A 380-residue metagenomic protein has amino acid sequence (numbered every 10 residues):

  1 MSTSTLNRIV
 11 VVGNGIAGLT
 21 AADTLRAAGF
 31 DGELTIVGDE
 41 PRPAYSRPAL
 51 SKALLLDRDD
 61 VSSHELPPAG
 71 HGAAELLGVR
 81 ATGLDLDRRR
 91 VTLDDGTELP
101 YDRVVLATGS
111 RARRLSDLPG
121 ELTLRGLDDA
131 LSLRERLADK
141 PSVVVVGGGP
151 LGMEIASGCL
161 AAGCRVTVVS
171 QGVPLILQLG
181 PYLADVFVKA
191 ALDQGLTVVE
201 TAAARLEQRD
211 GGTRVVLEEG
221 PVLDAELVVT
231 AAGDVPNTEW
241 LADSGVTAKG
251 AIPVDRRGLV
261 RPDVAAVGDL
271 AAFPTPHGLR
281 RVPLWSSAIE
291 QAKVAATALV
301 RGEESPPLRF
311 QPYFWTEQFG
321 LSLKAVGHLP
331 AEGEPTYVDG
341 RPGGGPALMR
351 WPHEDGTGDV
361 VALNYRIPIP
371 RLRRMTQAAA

Functional and structural regions predicted by a protein language model:
S2-A74, G158-Q178: Beta1-alpha1 glycine-rich phosphate/pyrophosphate-binding loop at the start of Rossmann-like nucleotide-binding domains
S2-L6, V10, P68-S142, E200 (+3 more regions): FAD-binding core/adjacent interface of flavoenzyme oxidoreductases
R8, P221-T247, L321-A380: C-terminal catalytic lobe of FAD-dependent flavoproteins
G15-G18, G149-G152, A296: Catalytic nucleophile loop
I16, P41, S110-A112, D128 (+3 more regions): Residue-level detector of alpha-helix initiation sites
P119-P141, R214, V222-E290, V294: FAD-site-proximal beta/loop scaffold in flavoenzymes
S142, P150-R205, F310-Q318: Rossmann-like dinucleotide-binding cores of NAD(P)H-dependent redox enzymes
G278-V282, T297-L329: Active-site-proximal substrate-binding core of FAD-dependent oxidoreductases
